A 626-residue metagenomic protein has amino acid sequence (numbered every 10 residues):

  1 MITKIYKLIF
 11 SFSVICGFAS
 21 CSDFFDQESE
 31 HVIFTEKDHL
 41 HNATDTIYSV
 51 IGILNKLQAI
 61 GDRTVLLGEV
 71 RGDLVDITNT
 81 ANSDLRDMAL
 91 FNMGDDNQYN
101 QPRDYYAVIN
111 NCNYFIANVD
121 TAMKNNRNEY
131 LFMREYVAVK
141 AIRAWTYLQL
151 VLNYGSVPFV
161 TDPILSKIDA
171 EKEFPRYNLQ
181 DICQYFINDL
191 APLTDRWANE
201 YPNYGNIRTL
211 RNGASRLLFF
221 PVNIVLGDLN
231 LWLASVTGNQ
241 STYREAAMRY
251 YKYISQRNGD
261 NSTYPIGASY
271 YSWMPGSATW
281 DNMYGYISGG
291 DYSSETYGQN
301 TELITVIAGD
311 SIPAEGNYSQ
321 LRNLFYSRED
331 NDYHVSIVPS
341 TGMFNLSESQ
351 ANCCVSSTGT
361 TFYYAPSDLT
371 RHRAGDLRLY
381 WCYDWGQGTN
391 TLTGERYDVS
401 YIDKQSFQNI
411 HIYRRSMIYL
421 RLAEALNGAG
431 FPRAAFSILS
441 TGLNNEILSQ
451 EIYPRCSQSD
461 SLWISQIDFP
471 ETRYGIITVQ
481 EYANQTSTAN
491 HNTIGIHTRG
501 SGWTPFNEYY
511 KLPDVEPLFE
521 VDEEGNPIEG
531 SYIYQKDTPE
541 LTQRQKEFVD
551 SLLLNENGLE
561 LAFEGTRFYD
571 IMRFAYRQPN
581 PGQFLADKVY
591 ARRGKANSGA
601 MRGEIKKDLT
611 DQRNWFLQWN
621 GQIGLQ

Functional and structural regions predicted by a protein language model:
M1-H31: Bacterial Sec-dependent N-terminal signal peptides
S20-C21, L210-A214, Y297, E302-L321 (+2 more regions): Long, intrinsically disordered, low-complexity segments
C21-V70, R593-Q626: Membrane-proximal, proline-rich intrinsically disordered regions
E36, T64-I77, N199-F220, I224 (+3 more regions): Short, surface-exposed recognition loops and adjoining beta-strand edges that mediate ligand/DNA contacts, enriched
I47-Y48, N82-Y154, E173-Q184, N188-P202 (+5 more regions): Conserved, well-structured interaction surfaces
V151-P158, W232-N239, G430: Short coil/turn linking the two alpha-helices of tandem helical-hairpin repeats
M343-R415, S461: Flexible, polar/acidic helix-loop-strand segments at domain edges
